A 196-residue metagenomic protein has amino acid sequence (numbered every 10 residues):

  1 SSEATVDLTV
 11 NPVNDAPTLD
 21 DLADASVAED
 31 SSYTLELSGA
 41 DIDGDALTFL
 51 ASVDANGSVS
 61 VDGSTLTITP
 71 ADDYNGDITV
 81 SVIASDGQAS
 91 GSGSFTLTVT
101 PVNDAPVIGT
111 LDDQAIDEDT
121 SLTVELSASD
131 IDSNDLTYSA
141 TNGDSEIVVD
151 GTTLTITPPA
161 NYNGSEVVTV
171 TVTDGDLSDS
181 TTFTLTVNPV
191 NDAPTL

Functional and structural regions predicted by a protein language model:
S1-V13, A23-D104, D112-D192: Acidic, turn/loop-rich segments in luminal/extracellular domains of secretory-pathway and cell-surface proteins
T18-L22, I108-T110, L196: PAS/LOV and related PAS-like sensory modules
